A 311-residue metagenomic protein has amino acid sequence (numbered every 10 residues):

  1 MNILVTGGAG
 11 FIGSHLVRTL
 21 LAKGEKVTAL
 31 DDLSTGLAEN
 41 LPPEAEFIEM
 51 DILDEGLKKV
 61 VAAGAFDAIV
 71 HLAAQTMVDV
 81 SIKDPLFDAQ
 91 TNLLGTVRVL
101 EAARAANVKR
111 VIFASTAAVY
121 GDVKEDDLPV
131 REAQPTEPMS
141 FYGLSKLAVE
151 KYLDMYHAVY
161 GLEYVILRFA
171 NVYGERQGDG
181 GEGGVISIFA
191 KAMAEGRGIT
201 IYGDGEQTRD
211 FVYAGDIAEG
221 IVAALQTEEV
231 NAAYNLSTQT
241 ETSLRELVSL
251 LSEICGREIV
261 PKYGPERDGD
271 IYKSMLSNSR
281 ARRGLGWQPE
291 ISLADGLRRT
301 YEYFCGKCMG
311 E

Functional and structural regions predicted by a protein language model:
M1-V172, W287, Y303: N-terminal Rossmann-like NAD(P)+-binding domain of SDR-like oxidoreductases, especially those catalyzing
A9-I12, A38, V97, V123 (+7 more regions): Gly/Ser/Thr-rich beta-alpha loop segments that engage phosphate groups in nucleotides
G36, T76, E125, G180 (+2 more regions): Short alpha-helical
D51, K191-E311: C-terminal substrate-binding subdomain of Rossmann-fold SDR/epimerase-dehydratase oxidoreductases
L57, M77, F87, L94 (+5 more regions): Residue-level recognition of oxygen-bearing side chains
A89, M139-L147, G183-S187, F211 (+1 more regions): Short-chain dehydrogenase/reductase
A148, Y152, Y156, F189 (+2 more regions): Hydrophobic alpha-helix immediately C-terminal to the catalytic Tyr-X-X-X-Lys motif of short-chain
